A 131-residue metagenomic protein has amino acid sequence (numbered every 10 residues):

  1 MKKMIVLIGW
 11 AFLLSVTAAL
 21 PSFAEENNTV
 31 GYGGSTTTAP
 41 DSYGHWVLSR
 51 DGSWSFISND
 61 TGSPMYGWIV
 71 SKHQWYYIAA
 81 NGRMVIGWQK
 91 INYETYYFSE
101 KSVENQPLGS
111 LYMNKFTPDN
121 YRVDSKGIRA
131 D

Functional and structural regions predicted by a protein language model:
M4-D131: Extracellular adhesion/carbohydrate-binding repeat motifs centered on closely spaced tryptophans
